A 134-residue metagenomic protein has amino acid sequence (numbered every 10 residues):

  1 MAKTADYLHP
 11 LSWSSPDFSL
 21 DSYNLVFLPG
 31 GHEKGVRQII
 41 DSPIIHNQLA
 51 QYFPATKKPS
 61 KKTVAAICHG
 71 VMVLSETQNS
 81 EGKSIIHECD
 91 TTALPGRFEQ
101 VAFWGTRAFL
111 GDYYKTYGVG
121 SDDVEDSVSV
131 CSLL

Functional and structural regions predicted by a protein language model:
M1-A65, H69-L134: Active-site-adjacent pocket-lining segments in enzyme domains
